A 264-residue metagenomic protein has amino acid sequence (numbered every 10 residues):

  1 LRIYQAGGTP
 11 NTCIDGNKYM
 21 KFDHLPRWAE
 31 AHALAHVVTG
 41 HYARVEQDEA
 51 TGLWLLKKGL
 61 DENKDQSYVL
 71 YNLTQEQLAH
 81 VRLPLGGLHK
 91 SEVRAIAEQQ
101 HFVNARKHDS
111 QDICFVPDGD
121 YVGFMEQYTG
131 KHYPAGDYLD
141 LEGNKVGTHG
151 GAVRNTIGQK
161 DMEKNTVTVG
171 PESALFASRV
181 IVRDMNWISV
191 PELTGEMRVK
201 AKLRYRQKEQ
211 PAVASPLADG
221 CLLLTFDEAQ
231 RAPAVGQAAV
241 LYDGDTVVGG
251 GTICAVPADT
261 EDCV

Functional and structural regions predicted by a protein language model:
L1-R106, C114, G119-P134, A218 (+1 more regions): Core alpha/beta nucleotide-donor-binding catalytic domains of modification enzymes
T9, Y42, H149-V153, A238: Gly/Ser/Thr-rich beta-alpha loop segments that engage phosphate groups in nucleotides
V37, E49-A50, H149-G150, L193-T194 (+1 more regions): Short glycine/proline-enriched turns and hinge-like loops at secondary-structure junctions
T39-E46, H132, N155-I157, Q207-V213: Short small/polar-residue motifs
L56, G136-Y138, A201, A239: Short polybasic amphipathic segments
G86, S91-N186: Anionic-ligand-binding alpha/beta catalytic cores of soluble enzymes and soluble regulatory domains that recognize
T156-V248, T252-V264: Basic, glycine-rich polyanion-binding accessory segments appended to enzymes
